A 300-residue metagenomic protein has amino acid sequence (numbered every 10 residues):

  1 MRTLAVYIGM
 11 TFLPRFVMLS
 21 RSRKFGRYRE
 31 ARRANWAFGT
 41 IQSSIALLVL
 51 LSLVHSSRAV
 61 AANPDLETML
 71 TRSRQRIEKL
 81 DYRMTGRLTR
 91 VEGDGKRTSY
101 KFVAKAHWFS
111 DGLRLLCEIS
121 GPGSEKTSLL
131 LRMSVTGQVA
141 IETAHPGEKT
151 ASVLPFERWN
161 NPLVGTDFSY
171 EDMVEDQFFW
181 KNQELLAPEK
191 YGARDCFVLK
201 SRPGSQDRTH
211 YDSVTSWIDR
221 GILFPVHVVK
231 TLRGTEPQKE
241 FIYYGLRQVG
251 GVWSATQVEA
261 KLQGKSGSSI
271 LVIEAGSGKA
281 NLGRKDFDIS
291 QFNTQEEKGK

Functional and structural regions predicted by a protein language model:
M1-A37: N-terminal secretory signal peptides that target proteins for export/translocation
Q42-V54: Bacterial N-terminal signal peptides
A59-A62: Boundary at the C-terminal end of the N-terminal hydrophobic targeting segment
P64-G147, E184: N-terminal mature ectodomain segment of secretory-pathway/periplasmic proteins
K105-H107, E184-K190, Y244-L246: Short amphipathic beta-strand and strand-loop transition segments with alternating hydrophobic
T150-S152, N161-L163, F168-D176, K190-S290: Gly/Pro-enriched, hydrophobic low-complexity segments that function as extracytoplasmic propeptides/linkers
Q177-K181: Surface-exposed beta-loop interaction hotspot
F287-G299: Short, low-complexity, Pro/Ser/Thr/Gly-rich segments in the mature regions of secreted, periplasmic
